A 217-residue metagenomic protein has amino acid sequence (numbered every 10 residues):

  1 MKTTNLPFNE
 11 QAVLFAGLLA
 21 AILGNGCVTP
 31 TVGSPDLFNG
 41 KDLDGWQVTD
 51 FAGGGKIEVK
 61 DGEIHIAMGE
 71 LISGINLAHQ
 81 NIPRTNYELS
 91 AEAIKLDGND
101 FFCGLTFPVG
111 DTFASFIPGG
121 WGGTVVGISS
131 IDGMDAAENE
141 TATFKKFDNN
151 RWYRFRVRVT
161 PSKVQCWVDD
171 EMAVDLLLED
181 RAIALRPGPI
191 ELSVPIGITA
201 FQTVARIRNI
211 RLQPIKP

Functional and structural regions predicted by a protein language model:
K2-F15: Bacterial N-terminal signal peptides that target proteins for export
T4-L6, A20, K145: A subset of signal/propeptide-processing and intrinsically disordered low-complexity segments in secreted/extracellular
F15-N25: Bacterial N-terminal signal peptides
C27-P217: Carbohydrate-interacting regions of secretory-pathway proteins
